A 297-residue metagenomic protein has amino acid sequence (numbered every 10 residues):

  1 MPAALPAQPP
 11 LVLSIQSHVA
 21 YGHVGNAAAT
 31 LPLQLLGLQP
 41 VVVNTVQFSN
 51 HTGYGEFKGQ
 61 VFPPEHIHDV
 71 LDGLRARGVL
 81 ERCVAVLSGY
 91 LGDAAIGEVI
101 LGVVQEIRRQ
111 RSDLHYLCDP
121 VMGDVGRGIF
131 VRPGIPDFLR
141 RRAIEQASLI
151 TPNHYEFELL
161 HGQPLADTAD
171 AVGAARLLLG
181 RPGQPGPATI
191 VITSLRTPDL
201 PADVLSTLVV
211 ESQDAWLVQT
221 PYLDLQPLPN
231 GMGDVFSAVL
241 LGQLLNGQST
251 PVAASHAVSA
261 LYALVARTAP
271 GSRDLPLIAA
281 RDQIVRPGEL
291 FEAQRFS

Functional and structural regions predicted by a protein language model:
P2-V125, I129-F130, R281-Q294: Conserved N-terminal subdomain of the carbohydrate kinase-like
A20, W216-G231: Short pre-catalytic strand/loop immediately N-terminal to key active-site residues, enriched for Gly-Thr
L38, D72-L80, Q105, R109 (+5 more regions): Generic secondary-structure signature for well-ordered alpha-helical cores
F57-F62, P133-P136, A169, G271: Short, hinge-like loop/turn segments at secondary-structure boundaries
V131-W216, L225, Q248-P251: Conserved phosphate/ATP/ADP-binding segment of small-molecule kinases
E158-L159, P227-T250, A254: Short, small-residue alpha-helix embedded
P251-S297: Charged C-terminal helix
